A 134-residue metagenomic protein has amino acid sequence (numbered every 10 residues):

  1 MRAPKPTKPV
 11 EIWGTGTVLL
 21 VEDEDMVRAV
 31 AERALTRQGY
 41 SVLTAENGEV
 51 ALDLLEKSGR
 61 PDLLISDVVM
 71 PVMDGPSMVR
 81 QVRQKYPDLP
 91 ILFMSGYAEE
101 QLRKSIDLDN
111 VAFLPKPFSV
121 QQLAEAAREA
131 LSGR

Functional and structural regions predicted by a protein language model:
M1-T17: Disordered, acidic interdomain junction associated with two-component signaling
E22: Conserved acidic carboxylate
A29-R37: Charged docking surfaces used in two-component/phosphorelay signaling
E32, T44-L63, L102-R103: Acidic, metal-coordinating helix/loop segments flanking the phosphotransfer/catalytic sites of two-component signaling
N47-V50, D74-M78: Acidic catalytic/metal-coordinating carboxylates
D67: Active-site residues of response regulator receiver
M70: Receiver (REC) domain active-site loop signature in two-component systems and cognate sites in sensor histidine kinases
S77, Q81-Q84, L89-P115, V120-R128: Alpha4 helix (beta4-alpha4-beta5 surface) of REC/receiver domains from two-component response regulators
